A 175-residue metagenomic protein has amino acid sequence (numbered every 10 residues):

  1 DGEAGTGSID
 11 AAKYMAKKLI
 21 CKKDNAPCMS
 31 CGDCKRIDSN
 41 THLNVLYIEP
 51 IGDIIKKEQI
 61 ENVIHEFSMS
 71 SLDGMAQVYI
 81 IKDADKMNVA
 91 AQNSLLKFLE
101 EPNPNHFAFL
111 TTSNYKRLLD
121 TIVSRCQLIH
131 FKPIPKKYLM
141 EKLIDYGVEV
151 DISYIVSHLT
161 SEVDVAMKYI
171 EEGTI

Functional and structural regions predicted by a protein language model:
D1-A90: Clamp-loader machinery-focused feature within the broader ASCE/P-loop NTPase space
D1-K18, D33-R36, P104-F107, N114-I175: Charged, glycine-rich active-site and insertion segments that engage polyanionic ligands
Y47-E49, L110, H130: Structural signal for conserved beta-strand scaffold positions within catalytic alpha/beta enzyme cores
H65, K97, D120, S124: Conserved adenine-binding aromatic site and its adjacent loop/helix in ATP-hydrolyzing domains
E66-S70, F98, K142-Y146: A generic secondary-structure signal
S68, N93-L110: Conserved catalytic/switch belt of AAA+ P-loop NTPases
K82-N88, N93-E100, K116: Catalytic acidic motif of RecA-like/P-loop NTPases
